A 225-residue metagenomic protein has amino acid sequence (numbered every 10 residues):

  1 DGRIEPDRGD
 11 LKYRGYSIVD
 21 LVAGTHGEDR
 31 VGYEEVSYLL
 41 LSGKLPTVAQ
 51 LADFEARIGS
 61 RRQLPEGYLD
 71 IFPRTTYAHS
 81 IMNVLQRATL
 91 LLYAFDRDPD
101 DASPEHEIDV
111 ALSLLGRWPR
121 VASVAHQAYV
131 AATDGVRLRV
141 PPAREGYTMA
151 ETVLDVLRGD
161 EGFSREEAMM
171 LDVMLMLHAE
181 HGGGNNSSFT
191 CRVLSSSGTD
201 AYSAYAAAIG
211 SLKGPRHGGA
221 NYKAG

Functional and structural regions predicted by a protein language model:
D1-G225: Hydrophobic alpha-helical bundle cores within soluble ligand-binding/oligomerization subdomains
